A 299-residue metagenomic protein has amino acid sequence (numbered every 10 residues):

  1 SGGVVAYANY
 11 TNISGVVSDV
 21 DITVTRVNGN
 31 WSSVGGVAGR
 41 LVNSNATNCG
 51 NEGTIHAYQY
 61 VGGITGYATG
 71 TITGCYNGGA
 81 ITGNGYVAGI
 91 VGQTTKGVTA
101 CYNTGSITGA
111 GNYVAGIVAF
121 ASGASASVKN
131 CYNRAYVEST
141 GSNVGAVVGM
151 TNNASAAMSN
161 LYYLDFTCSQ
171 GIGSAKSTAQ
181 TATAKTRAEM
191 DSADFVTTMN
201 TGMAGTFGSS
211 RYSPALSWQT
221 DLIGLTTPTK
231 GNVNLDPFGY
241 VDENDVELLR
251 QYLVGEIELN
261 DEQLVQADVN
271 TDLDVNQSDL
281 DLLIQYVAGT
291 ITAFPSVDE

Functional and structural regions predicted by a protein language model:
S1-T229: Predominantly extracellular beta-rich ligand-binding scaffolds that present long acidic/polar faces for carbohydrate
I223-E299: Cellulosome-associated attachment modules in secreted, modular CAZymes
